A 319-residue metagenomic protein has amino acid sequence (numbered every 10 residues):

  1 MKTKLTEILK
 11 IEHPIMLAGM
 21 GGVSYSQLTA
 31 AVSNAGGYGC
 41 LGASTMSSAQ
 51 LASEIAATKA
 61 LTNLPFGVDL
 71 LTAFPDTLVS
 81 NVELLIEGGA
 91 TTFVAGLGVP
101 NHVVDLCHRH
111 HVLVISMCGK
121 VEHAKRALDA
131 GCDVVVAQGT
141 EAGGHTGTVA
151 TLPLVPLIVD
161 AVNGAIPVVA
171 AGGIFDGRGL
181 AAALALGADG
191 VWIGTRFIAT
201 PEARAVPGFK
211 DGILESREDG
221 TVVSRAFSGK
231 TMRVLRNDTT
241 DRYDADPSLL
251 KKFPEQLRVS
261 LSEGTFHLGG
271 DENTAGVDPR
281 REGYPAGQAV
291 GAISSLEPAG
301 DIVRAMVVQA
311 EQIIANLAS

Functional and structural regions predicted by a protein language model:
M1-P167: Active-site entrance/lid segments in N-terminal catalytic domains of soluble metabolic enzymes
M117, G172-G173: Conserved acidic functional residues
T148, P153-V169, F175-S319: Conserved active-site-proximal phosphate/metal-binding subdomains
